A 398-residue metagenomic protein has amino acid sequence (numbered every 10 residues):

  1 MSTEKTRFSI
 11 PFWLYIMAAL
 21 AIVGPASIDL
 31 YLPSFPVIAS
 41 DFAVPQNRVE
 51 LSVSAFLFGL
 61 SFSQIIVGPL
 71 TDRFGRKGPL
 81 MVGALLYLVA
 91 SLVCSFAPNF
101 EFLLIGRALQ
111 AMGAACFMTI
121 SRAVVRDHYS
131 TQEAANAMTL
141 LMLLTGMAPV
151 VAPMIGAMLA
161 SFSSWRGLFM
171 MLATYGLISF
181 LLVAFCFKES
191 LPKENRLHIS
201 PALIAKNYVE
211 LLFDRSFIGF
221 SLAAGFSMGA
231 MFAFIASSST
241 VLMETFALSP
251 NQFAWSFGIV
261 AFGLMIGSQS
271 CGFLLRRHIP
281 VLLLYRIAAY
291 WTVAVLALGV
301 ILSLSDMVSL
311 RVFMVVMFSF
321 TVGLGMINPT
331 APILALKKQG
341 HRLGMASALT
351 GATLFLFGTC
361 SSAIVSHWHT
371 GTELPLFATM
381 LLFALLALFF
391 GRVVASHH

Functional and structural regions predicted by a protein language model:
S2-T6, S190-F220: Juxtamembrane intracellular "pre-TM" segments in multi-pass secondary transporters
D41-A43, G75, F96-F102, G113 (+3 more regions): Helix-breaking motifs and short loop linkers at transmembrane-helix boundaries and internal kinks in secondary membrane
F62-E101: Conserved MFS/SLC helix-loop-helix module at the cytosolic interface between two early adjacent transmembrane helices
G78-L92, L283-L298: Structural signature of the two symmetry-related core transmembrane helices
L86-V93, E101-L109, R311-M317: Paired small-residue
P98, F102, T139-F185: Helix-loop-helix hairpin linking two adjacent transmembrane segments in secondary transporters
G106-M147: Cytoplasmic helix-loop-helix junction between adjacent transmembrane helices in 12-TM secondary transporters
P332-T370, T379-M380: A late C-terminal transmembrane helix in Major Facilitator Superfamily
